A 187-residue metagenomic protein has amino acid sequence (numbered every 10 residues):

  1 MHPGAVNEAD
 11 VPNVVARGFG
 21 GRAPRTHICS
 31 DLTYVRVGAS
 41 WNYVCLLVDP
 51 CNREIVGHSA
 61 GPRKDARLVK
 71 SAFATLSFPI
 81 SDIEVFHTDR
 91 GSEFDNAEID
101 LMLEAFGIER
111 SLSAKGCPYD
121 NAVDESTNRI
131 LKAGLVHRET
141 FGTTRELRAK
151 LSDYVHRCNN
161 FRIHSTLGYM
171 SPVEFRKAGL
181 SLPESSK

Functional and structural regions predicted by a protein language model:
M1-K187: Charged DNA-binding/catalytic regions of mobile-element recombinases
